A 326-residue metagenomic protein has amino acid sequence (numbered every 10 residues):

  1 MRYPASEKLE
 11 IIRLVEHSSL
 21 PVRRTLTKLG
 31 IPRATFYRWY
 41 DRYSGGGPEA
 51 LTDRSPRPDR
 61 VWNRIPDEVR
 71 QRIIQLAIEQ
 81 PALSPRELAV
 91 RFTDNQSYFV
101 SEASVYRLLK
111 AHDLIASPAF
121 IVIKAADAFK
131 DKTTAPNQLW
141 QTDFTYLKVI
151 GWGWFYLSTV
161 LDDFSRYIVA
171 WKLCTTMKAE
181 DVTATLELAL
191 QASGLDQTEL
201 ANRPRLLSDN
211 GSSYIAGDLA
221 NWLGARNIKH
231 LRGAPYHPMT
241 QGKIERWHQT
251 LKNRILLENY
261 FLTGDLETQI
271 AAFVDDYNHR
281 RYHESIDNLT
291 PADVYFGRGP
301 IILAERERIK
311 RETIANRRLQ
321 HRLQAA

Functional and structural regions predicted by a protein language model:
R2, G217, G224-I228, Q249-A326: C-terminal domain-tail junction helix/linker
Y3-L20, R70-E79: Short, amphipathic alpha-helical "recognition" segments used to contact nucleic acids or chromatin
R23-L29, L88: Short alpha-helical "recognition helix" segments of helix-turn-helix
P32-T35, S101: Short coil turns linking two alpha-helices in DNA-binding domains
D41, G45-L139, H237-P238, F296-I301: Basic, flexible linker segments flanking DNA-binding modules in nucleic acid-interacting mobile-element proteins
E68, Y98-F99, R107-L161, Y167 (+3 more regions): Mobile-element integrase/transposase regions, centering on the N-terminal DNA-binding/Zn-coordinating module
L186, T198-A216, Y236, D287-A292: Acidic/histidine-rich, metal-coordinating catalytic segments
R203-N210, G224-K243, L257-T263: RNase H-like polynucleotidyl transferase catalytic core
